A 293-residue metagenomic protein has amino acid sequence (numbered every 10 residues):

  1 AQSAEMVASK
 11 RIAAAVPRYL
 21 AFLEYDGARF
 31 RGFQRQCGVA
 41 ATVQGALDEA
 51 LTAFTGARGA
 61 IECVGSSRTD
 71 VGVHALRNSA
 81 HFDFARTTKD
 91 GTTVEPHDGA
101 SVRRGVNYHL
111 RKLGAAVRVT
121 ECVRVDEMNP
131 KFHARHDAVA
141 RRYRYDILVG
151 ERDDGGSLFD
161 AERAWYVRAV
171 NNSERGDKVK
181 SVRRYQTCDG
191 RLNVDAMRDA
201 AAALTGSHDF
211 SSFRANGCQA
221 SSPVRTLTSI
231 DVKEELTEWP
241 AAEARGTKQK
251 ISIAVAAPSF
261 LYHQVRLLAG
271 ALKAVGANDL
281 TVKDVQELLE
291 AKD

Functional and structural regions predicted by a protein language model:
Q2-D293: Structured-RNA-binding interfaces characteristic of tRNA pseudouridine synthases
